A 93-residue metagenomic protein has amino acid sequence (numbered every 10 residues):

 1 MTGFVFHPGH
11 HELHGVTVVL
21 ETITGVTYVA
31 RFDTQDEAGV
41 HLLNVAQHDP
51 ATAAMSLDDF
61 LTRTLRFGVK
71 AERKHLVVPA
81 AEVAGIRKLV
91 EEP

Functional and structural regions predicted by a protein language model:
T2-P93: Conserved RNA-binding domains used in RNP assembly and mRNA/RNA metabolism
